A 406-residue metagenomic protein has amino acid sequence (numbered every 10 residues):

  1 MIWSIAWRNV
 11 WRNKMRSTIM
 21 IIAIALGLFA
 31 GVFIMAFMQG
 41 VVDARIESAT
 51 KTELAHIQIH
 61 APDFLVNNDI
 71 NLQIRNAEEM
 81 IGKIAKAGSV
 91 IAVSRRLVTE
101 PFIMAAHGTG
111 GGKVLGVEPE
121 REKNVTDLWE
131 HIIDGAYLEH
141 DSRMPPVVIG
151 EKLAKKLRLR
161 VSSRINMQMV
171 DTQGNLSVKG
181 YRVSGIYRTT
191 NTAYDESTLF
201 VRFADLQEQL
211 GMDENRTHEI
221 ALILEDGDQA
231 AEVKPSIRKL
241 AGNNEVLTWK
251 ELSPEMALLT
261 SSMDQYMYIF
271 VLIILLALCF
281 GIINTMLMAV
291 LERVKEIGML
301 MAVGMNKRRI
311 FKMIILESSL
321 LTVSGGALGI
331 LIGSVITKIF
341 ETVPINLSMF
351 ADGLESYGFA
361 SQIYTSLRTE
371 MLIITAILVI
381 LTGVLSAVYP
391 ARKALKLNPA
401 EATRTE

Functional and structural regions predicted by a protein language model:
K14-V41, S261-E296, S319-I332, L378-L385: Hydrophobic alpha-helical transmembrane segments of multi-pass inner-membrane transport and secretion
M35-K113, A136-R143: Hydrophobic, regular-secondary-structure patches
R96-L97, G110-E118, W129-A204: Hydrophobic secondary-structure segments that place a key small or acidic residue at a functional site
D171-M267: Mechanotransmission and gating elements of multispan inner-membrane complexes involved in transport and envelope
L287, K295-E341, I374: Transmembrane alpha-helical interface segments in multi-pass membrane proteins
K312, A327-I374, V388: Short helix-loop junctions at transmembrane helix boundaries
L367-E406: C-terminal membrane-exit region of the final transmembrane helix in multipass inner-membrane proteins
